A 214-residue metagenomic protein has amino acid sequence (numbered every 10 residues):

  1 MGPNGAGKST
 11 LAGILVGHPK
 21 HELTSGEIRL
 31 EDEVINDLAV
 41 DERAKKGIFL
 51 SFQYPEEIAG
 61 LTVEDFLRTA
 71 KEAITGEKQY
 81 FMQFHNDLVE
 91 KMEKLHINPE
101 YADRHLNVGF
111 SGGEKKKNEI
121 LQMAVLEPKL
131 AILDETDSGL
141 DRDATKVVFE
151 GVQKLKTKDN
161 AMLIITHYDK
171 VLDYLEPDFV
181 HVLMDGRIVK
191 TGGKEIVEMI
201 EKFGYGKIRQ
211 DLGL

Functional and structural regions predicted by a protein language model:
G2-G7: Walker A (P-loop) phosphate-binding loop of ABC-type ATPase nucleotide-binding domains
V16: Helix-to-loop junction immediately C-terminal to a conserved catalytic motif
E27-R43, N107: ABC ATPase NBD Q-loop/coupling interface
L50, Y54, G60-T75, D87: Q-loop/switch helix immediately C-terminal to the Walker
M123-A124: ABC ATPase C-loop
I132-T136, D143: Walker B catalytic motif
T145-K158: Helical segment within the ABC ATPase nucleotide-binding domain
Y174, F179, L183, R187-R209: Conserved beta-strand-loop-alpha-helix hinge in the C-terminal portion of ABC ATPase nucleotide-binding domains
